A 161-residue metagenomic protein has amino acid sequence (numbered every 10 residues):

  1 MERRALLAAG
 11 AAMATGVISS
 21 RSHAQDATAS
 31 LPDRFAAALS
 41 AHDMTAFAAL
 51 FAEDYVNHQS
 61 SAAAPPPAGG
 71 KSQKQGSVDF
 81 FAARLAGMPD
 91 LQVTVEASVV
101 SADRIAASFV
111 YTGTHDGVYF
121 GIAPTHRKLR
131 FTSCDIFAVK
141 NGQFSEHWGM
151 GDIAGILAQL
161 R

Functional and structural regions predicted by a protein language model:
A5-A24: N-terminal export signals
D26-D43, L50: Short, aromatic-enriched amphipathic alpha-helices that serve as compact interaction elements
F35, F47, Y55, S77 (+2 more regions): Hydrophobic pocket/interface hotspot
T45-A102: A solvent-exposed, acidic/Ser-Thr-rich amphipathic alpha-helical stretch
F51, V99, Y111-G113, G151: Short beta-strand segments enriched in hydrophobic/aromatic residues within well-folded beta-rich domains
V110-K140: Exposed beta-sheet edge and beta->alpha loop/turn motif
S145-R161: Low-complexity, intrinsically disordered terminal/linker segments enriched in charged and Gly/Pro repeats
